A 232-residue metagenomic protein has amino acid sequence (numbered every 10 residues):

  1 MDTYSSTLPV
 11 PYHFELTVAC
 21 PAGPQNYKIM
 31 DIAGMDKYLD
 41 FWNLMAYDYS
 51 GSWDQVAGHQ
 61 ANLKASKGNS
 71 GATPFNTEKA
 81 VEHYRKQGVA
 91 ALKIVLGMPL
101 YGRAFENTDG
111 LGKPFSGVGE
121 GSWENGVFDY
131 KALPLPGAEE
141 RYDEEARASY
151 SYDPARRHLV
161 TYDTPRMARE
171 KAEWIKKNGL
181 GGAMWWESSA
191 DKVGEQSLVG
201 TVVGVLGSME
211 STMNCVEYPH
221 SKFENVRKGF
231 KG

Functional and structural regions predicted by a protein language model:
M1-L133: Substrate-binding surface in catalytic domains of secreted glycosidases
F14, P21, D153-P154, G181: Generic signal for short, ordered secondary-structure residues within or immediately flanking folded domains
T77, G97-Y101, Y150-P154, K228-G232: A broadly tuned preference for mixed-charge, low-complexity surface segments
A80-Q87, L135-D143, E224-K231: Noncatalytic linker/hinge segments flanking ATPase motor cores
R103, R157, D163-G232: Acidic/aromatic/glycine-rich contiguous surface patches that form carbohydrate-binding/processing clefts and analogous
G121-L180: Hydrophobic, secondary-structure "cap" segments at the distal end of domains
